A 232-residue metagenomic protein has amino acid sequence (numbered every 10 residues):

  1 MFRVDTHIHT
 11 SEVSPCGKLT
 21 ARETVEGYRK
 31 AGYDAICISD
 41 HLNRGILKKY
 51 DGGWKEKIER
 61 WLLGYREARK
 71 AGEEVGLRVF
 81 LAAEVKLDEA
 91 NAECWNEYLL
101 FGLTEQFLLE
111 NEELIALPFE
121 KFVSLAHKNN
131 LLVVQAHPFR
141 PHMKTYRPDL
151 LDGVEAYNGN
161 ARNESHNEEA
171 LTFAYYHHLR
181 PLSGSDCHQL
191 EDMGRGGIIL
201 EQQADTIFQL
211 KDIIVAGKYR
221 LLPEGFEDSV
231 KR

Functional and structural regions predicted by a protein language model:
M1-K86, P141, P148-D149, H178 (+1 more regions): An N-terminally biased module of ancient metal coordination in phosphate/nucleic-acid-related enzymes
M1-T6, T10-S14, K18-E26, E89-F107 (+1 more regions): Charged catalytic cores and adjacent phosphate/nucleic-acid-binding surfaces used for phosphate/nucleic-acid chemistry
R3, R29, R66-E73, P118-V134 (+1 more regions): Surface-exposed amphipathic alpha-helices with a cationic face
I36-I38, V134-Q135, E155: Conserved beta-strand positions in the central sheet of alpha/beta enzyme cores
A82-E84, A136, G184: Conserved beta-strand termini and adjacent loop/short-helix elements that scaffold enzyme active sites in alpha/beta
C94-N130: Binuclear metal-dependent hydrolase catalytic cores centered on His/Asp/Glu-rich metal-binding motifs
I115, Q135-F139: A general structural motif
